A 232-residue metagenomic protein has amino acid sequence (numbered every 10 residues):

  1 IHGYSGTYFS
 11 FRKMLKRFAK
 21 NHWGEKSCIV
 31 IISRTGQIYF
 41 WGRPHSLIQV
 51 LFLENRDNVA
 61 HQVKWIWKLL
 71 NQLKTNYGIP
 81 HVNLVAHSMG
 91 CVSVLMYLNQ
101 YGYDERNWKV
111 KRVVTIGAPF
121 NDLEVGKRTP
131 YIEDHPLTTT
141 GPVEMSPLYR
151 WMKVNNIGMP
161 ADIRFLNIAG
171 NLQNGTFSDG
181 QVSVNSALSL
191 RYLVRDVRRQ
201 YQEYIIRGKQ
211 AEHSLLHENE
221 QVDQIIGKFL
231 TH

Functional and structural regions predicted by a protein language model:
I1-V85, M89-H232: Lipid deacylating catalytic domains
